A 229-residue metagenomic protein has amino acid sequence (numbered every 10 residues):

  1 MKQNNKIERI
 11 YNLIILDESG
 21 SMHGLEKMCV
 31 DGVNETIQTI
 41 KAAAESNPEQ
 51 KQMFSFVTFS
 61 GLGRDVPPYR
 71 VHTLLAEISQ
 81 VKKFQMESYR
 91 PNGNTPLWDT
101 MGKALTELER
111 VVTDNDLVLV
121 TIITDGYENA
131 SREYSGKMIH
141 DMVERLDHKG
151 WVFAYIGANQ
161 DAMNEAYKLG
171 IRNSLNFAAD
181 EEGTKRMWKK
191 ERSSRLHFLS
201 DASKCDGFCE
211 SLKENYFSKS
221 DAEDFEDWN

Functional and structural regions predicted by a protein language model:
M1-N229: Acidic, low-complexity intrinsically disordered regions
